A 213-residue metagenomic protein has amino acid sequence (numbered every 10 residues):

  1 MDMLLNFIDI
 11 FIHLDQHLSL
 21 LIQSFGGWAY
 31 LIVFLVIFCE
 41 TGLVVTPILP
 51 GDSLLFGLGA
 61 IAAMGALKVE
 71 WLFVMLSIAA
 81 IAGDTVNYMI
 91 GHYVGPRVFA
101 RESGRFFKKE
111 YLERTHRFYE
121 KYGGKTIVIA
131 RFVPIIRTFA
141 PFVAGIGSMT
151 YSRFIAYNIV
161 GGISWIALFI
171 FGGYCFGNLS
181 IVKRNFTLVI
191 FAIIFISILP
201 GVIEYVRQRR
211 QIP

Functional and structural regions predicted by a protein language model:
D2-V33, A60-R153, N178-I193, P200-P213: Membrane-interfacial helix-loop-helix
I22-Q23, G42-P47, I127, I155-V160: Short, amphipathic, aromatic/basic-enriched membrane-interface segments that mark the entry/exit of transmembrane
F34-S53, S197: Transmembrane alpha-helix interface/packing and boundary motifs in multi-pass membrane proteins, characterized by
I135-F139, I159, I163-I166: Hydrophobic alpha-helical transmembrane bundles that constitute the permease/transmembrane domains of multi-pass
S164-G177: Transmembrane alpha-helical segments of integral membrane proteins
